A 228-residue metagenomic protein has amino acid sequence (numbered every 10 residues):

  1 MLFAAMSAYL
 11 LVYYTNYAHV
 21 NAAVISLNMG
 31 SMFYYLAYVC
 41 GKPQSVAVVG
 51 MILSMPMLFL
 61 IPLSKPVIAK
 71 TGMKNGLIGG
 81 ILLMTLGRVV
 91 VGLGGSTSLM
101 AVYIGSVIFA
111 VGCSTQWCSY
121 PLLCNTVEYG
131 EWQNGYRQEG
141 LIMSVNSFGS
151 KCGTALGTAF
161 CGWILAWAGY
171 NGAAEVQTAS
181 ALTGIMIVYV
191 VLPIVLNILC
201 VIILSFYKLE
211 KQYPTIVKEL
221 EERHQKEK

Functional and structural regions predicted by a protein language model:
M1-K228: Membrane-embedded alpha-helical bundles of multi-pass transporters/translocases, especially carrier/permease families
